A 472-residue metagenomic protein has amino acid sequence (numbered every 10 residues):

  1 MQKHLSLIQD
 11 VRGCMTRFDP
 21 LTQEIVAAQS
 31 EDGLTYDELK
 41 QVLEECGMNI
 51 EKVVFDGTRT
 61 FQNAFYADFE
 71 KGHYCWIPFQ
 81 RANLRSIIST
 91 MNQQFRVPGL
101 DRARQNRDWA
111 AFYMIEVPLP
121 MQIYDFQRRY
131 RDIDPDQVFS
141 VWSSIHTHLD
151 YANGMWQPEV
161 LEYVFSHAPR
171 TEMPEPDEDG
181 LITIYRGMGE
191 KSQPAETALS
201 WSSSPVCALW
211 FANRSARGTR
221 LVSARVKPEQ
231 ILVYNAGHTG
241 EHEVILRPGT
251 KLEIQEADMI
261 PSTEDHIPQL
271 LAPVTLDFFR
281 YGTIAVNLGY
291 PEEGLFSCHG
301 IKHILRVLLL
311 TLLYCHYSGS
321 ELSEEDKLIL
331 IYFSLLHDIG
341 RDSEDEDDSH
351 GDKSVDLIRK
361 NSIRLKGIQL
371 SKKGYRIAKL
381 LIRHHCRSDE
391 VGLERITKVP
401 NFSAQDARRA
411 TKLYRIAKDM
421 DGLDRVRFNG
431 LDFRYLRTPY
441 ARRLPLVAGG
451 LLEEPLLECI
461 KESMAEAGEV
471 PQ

Functional and structural regions predicted by a protein language model:
M1-T183, E190-L199, P205-S262: Conserved NAD+-utilizing ADP-ribose enzyme module
Y113-E116, Q127-I145, I304-I331, D342-G351: A glycine-rich, hydrophobic loop/mini-helix early in the fold
A208-Q230, L357, L431-G450: Compositionally biased, low-complexity linear motifs
P261-L270, E292-E324, L336, R364 (+1 more regions): Divalent metal-dependent phosphate-bond-processing catalytic cores, especially two-metal-ion Mg2+/Mn2+ enzymes that act
T263-Y290: Short alpha-helical hairpin
V307, E325-E346, H350-I358, A378-S388 (+1 more regions): His-Asp-centered metal-binding catalytic motifs of divalent-metal-dependent phosphohydrolases/nucleases
R359-Q369: Helix-loop-helix
S371-Y375: Membrane-interface starts of transmembrane alpha-helices
